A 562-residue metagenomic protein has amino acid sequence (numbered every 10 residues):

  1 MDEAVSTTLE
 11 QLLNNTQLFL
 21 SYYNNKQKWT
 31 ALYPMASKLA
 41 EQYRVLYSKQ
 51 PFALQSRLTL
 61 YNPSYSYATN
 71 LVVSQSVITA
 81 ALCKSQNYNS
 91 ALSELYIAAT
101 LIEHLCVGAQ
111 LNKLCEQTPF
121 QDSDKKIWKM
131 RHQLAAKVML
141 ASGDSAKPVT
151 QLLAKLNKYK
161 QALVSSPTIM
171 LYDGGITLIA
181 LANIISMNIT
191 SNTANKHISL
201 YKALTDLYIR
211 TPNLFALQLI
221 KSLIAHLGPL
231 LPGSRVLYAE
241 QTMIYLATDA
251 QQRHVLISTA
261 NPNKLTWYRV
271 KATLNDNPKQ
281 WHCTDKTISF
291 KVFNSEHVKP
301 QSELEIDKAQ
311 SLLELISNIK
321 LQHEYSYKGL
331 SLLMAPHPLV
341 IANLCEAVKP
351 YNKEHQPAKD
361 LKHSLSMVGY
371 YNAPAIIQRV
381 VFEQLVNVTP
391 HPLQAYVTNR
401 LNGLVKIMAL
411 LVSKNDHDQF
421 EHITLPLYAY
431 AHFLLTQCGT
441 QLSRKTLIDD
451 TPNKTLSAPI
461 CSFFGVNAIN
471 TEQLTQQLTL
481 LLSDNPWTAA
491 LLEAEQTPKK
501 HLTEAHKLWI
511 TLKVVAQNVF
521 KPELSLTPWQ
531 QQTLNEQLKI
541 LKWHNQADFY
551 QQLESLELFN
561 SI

Functional and structural regions predicted by a protein language model:
M1-K126, K137, A141-K147, L491 (+2 more regions): Generic N-terminal leader segments that precede the first folded domain
N15-Y22, L181-S191, L312-I319: Solvent-exposed, amphipathic alpha-helical segments
A31-P34, K38-Y67, N192-Y208, N213-M243 (+4 more regions): Conserved alpha-helical "signature site" that marks functionally important helical segments or helix/loop junctions
V73-Q75, W128-A162, R400-K406, V466-S483 (+1 more regions): Metal-dependent phosphohydrolase cores
Q75-C83, A135, M139, L181-I185 (+2 more regions): Buried hydrophobic packing segments
N87-T100, H104-A225, P229-S234, Q241 (+4 more regions): Metal-dependent catalytic cores of enzymes that make or break cyclic nucleotides and related phosphoester linkages
Q252-T259: Short, solvent-exposed secondary-structure boundary/capping segments
A260-V298: Glycine- and charge-enriched low-complexity intrinsically disordered segments
